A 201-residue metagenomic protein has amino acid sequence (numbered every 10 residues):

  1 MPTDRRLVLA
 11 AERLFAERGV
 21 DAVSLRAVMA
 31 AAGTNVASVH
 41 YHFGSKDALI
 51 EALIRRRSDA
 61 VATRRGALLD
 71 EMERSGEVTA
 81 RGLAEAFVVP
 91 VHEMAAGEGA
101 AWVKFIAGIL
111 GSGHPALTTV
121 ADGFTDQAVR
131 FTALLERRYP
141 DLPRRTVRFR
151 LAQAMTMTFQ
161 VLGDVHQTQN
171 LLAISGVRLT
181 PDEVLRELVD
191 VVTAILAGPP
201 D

Functional and structural regions predicted by a protein language model:
M1-P2, E73, D201: N-terminal intrinsically disordered/low-complexity leader segments
R6, L14-A48, A52, R56: Helix-turn-helix
V8, A62, R81-V88, L151 (+1 more regions): Short, amphipathic alpha-helical "lid/cap" segments that border enzyme active or binding sites
K46, L53, R57, V61 (+5 more regions): Hydrophobic/aromatic residues within well-ordered alpha-helical segments
G66-A100, L151: Hydrophobic alpha-helical connector segments
E85-R130, R178: Short secondary-structure transition hinges
E93, T125-D201: C-terminal peripheral helix-coil segments that are non-catalytic and often amphipathic
